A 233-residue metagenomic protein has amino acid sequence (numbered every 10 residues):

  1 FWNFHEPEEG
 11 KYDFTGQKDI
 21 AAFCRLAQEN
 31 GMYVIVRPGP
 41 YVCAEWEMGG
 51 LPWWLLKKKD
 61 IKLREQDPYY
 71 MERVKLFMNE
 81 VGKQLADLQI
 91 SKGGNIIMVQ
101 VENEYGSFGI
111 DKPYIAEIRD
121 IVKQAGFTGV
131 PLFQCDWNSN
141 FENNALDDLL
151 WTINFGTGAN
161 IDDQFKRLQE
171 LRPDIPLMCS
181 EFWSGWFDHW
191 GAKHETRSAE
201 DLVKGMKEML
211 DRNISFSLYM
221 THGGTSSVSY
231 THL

Functional and structural regions predicted by a protein language model:
F1-W46: Aromatic-lined substrate-binding rim segments of carbohydrate-active enzymes
V36, P40-R73, V81-L218: Substrate-binding/catalytic cleft of secreted carbohydrate-active enzymes, primarily glycoside hydrolases
T231-H232: Conserved small/polar residues in nucleotide/adenosyl-binding loops
